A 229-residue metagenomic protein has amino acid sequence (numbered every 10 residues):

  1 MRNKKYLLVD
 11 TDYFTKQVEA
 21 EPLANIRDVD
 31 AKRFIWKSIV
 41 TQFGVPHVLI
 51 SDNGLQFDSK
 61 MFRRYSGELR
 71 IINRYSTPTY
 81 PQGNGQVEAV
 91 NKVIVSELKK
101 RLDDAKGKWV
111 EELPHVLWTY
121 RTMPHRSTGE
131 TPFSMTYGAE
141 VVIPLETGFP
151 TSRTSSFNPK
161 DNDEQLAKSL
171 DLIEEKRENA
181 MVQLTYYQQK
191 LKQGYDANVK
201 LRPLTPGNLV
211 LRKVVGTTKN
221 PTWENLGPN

Functional and structural regions predicted by a protein language model:
M1-K176, Q183-L184, Q189-N229: Integrase module of LTR retroelements
